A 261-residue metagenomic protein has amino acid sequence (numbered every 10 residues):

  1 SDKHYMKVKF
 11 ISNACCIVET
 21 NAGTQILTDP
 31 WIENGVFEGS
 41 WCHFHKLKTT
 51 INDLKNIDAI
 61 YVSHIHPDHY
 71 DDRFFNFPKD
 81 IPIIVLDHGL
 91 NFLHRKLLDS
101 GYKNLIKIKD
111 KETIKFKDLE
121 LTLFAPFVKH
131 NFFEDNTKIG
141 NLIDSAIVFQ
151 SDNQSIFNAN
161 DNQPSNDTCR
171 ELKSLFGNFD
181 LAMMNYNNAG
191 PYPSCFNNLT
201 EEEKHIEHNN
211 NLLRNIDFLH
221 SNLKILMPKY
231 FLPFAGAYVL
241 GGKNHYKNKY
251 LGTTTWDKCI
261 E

Functional and structural regions predicted by a protein language model:
Y5-T50, G140-D161: Conserved beta-strand hairpin/beta-sheet module of binuclear metal-dependent hydrolase folds, prominently
G23-I65, D72-N76, D87, N131-F132 (+1 more regions): Pre-active-site segment of Zn-dependent metallo-hydrolases
L27-D29, N56-Y70, I84-H88, F157-Q163 (+4 more regions): Active-site neighborhood of phospho(di)ester-bond hydrolases with catalytic His/Asp-centered motifs
P30-N34, S40, F124-N153, N162 (+2 more regions): Active-site-proximal loop/helix segment associated with metal-binding centers of metalloenzymes
N34-G35, I65-Y70, L90-L93, E112-K115 (+3 more regions): Active-site environment of divalent metal-dependent phosphoester hydrolases
D71-D80, R95, K243-N248: Metal-dependent catalytic neighborhoods of phosphoester/phosphodiester hydrolases
L86-N153, K258-E261: Metallo-beta-lactamase
D167-I260: Cap/insert and terminal regions of metallo-dependent hydrolase folds
